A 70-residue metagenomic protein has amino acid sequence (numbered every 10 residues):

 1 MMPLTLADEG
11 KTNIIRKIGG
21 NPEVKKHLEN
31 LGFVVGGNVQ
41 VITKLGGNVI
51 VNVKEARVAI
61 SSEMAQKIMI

Functional and structural regions predicted by a protein language model:
M1-I70: Compact, glycine-rich, soluble single-domain proteins
